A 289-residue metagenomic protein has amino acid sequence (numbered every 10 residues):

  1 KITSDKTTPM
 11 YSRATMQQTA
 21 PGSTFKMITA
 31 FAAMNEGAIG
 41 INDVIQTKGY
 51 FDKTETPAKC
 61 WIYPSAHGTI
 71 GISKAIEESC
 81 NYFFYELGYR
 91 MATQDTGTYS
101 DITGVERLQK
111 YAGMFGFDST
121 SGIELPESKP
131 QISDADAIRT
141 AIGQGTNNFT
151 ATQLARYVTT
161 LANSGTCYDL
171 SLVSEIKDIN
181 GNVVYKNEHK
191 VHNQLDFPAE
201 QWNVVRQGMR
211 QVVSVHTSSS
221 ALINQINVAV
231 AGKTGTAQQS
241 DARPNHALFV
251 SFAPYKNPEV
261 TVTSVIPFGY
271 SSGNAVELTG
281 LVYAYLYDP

Functional and structural regions predicted by a protein language model:
K1-S23, I28-P267: Beta-lactam-recognizing serine transpeptidase/beta-lactamase-like catalytic domain environment
L154, S271-G280: Short, charged, low-complexity patches
V183-K190, L278-P289: Short, gly/Ser/Thr-rich active-site loops of penicillin-recognizing serine hydrolases
